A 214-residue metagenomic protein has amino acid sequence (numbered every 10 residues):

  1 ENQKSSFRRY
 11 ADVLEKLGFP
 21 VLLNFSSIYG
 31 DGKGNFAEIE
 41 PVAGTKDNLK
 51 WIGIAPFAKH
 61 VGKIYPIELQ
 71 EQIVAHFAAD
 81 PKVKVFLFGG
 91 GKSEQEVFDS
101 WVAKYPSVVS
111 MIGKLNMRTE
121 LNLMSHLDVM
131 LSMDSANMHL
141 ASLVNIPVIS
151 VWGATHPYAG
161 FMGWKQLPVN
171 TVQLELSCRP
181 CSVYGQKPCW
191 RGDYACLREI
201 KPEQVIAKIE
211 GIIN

Functional and structural regions predicted by a protein language model:
E1-N214: Catalytic machinery of carbohydrate-active enzymes, primarily nucleotide-sugar-dependent glycosyltransferases
